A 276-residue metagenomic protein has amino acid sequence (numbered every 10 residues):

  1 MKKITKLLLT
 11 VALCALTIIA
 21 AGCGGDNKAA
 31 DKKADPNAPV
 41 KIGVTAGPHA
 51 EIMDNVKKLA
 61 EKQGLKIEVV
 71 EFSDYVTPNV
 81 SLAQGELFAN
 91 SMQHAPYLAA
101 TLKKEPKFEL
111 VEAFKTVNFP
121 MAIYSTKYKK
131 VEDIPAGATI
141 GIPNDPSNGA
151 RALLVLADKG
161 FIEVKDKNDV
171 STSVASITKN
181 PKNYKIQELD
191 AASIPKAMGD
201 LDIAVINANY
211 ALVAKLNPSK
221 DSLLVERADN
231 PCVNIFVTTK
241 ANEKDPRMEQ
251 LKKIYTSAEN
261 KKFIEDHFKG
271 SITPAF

Functional and structural regions predicted by a protein language model:
M1-P39: Short, low-complexity disordered leader/linker segments with a strong preference for bacterial N-terminal type II
A34-G47, L65-E71, T139-I140: Short, well-ordered beta-strand elements
G47, S73-Y75, G85-E86, N90-A99 (+3 more regions): Beta->alpha turn/N-cap motifs
V69-V80, N168-K196: Short helix-initiation/N-cap motifs at beta->coil->alpha
A100-A113, T126-Y128, D200, V205 (+1 more regions): Ligand-binding "clamshell"
A113-I162, K261: A conserved helix-loop-strand patch within extracytoplasmic ligand-binding domains of the periplasmic binding
P120-V131, C232-D245: A bilobed periplasmic-binding-protein/Venus flytrap-type ligand-binding module shared by bacterial periplasmic
N148-A157, Y255-A275: Periplasmic-binding protein-like
